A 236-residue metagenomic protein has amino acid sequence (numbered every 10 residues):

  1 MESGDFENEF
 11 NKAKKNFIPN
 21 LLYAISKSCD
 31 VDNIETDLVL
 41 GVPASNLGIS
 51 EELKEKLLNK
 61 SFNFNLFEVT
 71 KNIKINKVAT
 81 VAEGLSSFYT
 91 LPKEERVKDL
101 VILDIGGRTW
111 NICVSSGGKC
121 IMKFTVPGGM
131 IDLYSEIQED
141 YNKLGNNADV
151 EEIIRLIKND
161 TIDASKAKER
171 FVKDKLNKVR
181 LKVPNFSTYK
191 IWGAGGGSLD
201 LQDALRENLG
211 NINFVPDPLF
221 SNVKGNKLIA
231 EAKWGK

Functional and structural regions predicted by a protein language model:
M1-L100, C120-D132, R155-K236: Nucleotide/phosphate-binding catalytic cleft detector across ATP-hydrolyzing and phosphate-transferring enzymes
D99-L156: Aromatic-anchored, glycine/proline-accented short structural segments that stabilize local strand-turns or short
